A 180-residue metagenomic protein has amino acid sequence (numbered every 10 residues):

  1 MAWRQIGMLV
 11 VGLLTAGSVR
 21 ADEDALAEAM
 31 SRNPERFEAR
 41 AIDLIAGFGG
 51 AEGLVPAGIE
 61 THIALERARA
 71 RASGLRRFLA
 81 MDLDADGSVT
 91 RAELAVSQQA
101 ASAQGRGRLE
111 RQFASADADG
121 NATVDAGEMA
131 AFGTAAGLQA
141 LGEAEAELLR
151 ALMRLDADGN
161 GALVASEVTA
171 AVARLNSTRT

Functional and structural regions predicted by a protein language model:
M1-G7: Bacterial N-terminal signal peptides that target proteins for export
D22-A72, R76-L79: Immediate post-signal-peptide N-terminus of mature secreted/exported proteins
R40-A51, G74-D84, L109-G120, E147-G159: Primarily EF-hand calcium-binding motifs
V55-E66, R91-A101, A126-L138, A165-N176: Amphipathic regulatory helices of Ca2+-sensor modules
T178-T180: Short, solvent-exposed mixed-charge patches
